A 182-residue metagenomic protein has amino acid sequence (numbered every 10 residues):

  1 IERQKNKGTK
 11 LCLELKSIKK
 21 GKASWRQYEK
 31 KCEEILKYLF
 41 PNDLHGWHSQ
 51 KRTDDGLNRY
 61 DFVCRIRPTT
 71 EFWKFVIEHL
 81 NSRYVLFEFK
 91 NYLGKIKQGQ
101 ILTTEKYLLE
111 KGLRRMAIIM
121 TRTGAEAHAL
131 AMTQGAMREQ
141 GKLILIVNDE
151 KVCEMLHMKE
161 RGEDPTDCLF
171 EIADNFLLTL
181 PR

Functional and structural regions predicted by a protein language model:
I1-N6: Internal, Lys/Arg-enriched amphipathic helical interaction segments that engage polyanionic partners
C12-R182: Catalytic core segments in nucleotide and nucleic-acid processing enzymes
